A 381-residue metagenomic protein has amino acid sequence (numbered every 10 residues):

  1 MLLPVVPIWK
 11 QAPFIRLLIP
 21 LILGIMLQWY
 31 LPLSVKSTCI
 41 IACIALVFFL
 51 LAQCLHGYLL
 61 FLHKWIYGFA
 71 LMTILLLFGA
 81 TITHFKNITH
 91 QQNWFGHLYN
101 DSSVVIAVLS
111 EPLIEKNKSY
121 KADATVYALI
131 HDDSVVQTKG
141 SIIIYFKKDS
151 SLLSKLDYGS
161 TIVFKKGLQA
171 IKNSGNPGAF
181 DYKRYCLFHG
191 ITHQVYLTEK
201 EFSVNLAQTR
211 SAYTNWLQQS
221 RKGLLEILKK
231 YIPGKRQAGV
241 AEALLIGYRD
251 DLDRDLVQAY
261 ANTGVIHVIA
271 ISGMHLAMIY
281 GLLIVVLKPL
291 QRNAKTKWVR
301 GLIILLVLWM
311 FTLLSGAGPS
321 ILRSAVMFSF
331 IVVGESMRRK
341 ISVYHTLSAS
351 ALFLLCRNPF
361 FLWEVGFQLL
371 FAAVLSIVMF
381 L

Functional and structural regions predicted by a protein language model:
M1-I19, L282, P289: Membrane-anchoring/interfacial helices and their immediately flanking loops in integral membrane proteins
L2-P7, L59-H267: Membrane-interface helix/helix-cap signal primarily in integral membrane proteins
W9-H56, E364-F367: Membrane-embedded alpha-helical segments of integral membrane proteins
R16, G24, L55-L59, V195 (+2 more regions): Hydrophobic alpha-helical transmembrane segments in multi-pass membrane proteins
V35-I41, Y58-L71, W298-V299: Membrane-interfacial entry segments at the cytosolic side of transmembrane helices
F49, L76-G79, Y280: Alpha-helical transmembrane segments
